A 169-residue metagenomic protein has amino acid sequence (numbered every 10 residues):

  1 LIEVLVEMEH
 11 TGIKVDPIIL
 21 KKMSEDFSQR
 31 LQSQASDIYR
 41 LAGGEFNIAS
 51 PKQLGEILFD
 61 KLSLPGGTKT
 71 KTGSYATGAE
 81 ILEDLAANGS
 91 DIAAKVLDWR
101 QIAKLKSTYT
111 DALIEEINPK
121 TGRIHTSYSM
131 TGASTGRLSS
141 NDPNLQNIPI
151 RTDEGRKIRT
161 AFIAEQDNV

Functional and structural regions predicted by a protein language model:
L1-D153, I163-N168: Conserved "right-hand" nucleotidyltransferase catalytic core of DNA-directed polymerases
R159-A161: A generic local secondary-structure boundary/capping motif
